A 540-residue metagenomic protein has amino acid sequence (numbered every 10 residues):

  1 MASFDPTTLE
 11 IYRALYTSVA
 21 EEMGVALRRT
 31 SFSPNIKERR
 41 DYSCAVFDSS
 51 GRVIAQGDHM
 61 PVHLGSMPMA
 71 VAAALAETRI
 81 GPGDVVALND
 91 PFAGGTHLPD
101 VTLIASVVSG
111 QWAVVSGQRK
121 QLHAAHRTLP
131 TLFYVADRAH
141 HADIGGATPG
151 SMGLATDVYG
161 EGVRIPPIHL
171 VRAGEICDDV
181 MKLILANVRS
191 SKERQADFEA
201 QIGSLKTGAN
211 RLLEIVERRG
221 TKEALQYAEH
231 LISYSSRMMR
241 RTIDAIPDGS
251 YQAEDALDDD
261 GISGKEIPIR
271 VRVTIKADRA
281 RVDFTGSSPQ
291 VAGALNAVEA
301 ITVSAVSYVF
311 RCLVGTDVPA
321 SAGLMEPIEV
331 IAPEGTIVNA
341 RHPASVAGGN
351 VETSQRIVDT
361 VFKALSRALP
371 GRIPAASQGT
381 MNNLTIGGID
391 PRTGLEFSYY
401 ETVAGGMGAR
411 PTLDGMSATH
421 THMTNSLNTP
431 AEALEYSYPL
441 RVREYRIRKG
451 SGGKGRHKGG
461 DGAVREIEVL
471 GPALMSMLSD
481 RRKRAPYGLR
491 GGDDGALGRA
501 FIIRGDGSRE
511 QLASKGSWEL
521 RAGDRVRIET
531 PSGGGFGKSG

Functional and structural regions predicted by a protein language model:
M1-H97, V101-G110, P130-R281, T285-G540: Glycine/proline-enriched, intrinsically flexible loops and inter-domain linkers
S109-T131: Short, basic, low-complexity termini and linkers enriched in Ser/Thr/Gly/Pro that act as targeting/leader peptides
